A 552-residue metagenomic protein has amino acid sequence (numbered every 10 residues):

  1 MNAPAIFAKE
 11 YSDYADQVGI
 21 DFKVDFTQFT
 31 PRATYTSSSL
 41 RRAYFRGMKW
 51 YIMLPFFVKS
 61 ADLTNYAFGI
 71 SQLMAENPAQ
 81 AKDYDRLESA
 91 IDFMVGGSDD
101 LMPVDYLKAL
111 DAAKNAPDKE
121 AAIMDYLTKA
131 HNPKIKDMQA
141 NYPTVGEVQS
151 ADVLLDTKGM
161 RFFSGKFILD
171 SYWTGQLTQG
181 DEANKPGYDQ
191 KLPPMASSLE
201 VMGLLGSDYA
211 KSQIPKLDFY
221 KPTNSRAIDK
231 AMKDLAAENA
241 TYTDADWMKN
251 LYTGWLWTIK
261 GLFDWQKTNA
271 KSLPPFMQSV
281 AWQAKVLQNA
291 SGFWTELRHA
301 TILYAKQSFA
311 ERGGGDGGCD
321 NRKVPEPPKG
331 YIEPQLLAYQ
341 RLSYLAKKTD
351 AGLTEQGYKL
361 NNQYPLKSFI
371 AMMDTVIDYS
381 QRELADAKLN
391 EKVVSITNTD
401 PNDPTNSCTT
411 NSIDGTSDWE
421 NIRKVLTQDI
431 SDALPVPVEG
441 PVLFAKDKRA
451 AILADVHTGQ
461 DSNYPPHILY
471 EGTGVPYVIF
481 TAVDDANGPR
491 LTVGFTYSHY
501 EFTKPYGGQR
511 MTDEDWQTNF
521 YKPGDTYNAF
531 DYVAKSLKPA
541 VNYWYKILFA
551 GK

Functional and structural regions predicted by a protein language model:
M1-K552: Long, non-catalytic protein-protein interaction scaffolds
